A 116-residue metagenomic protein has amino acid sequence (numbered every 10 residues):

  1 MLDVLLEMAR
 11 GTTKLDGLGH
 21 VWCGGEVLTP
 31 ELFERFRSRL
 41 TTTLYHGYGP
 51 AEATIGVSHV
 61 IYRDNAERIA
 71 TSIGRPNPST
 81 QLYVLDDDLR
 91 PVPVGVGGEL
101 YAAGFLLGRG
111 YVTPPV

Functional and structural regions predicted by a protein language model:
M1, A51, G104: Conserved AMP-binding
M1-L2, L28, L107: Alpha-helix capping/helix-boundary segments
L2, R10, D87-R90: Short beta-turn/strand-loop junction motif enriched in small, turn-promoting residues
L5-L6, L32, P93, Y111: Activation segment
L6-R68, Q81: Gly/Ser/Thr-rich phosphate-binding loop
T42-H46, I61-V116: AMP-dependent adenylate-forming
